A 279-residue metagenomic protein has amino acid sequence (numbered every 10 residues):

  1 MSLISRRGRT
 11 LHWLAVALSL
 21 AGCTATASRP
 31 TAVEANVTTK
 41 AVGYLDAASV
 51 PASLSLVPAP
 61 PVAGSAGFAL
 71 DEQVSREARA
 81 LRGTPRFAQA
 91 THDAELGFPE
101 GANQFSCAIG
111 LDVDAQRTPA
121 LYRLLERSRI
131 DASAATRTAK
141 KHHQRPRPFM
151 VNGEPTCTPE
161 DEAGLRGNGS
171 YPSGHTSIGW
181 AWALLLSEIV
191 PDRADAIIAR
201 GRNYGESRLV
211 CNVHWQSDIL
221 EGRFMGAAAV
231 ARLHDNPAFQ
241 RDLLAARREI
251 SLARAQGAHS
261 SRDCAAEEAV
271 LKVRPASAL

Functional and structural regions predicted by a protein language model:
S2-L14: Bacterial N-terminal signal peptides that target proteins for export
G8-L11, G174, S217: Residue-level micro-sites within transmembrane alpha helices that shape and flank functional polar/acidic positions
A17: Mobile active-site "lid"/loop adjacent to the S-adenosyl-L-methionine
C23-T26: N-terminal Sec signal peptide cleavage junction
S28-V210, D242, A253, E267-L279: Hydrophobic alpha-helical bundle signature of multipass membrane enzymes
N203-H234: Interfacial helix-loop-helix junctions of multi-pass membrane proteins
A229-L279: C-terminal membrane module of polytopic membrane proteins
